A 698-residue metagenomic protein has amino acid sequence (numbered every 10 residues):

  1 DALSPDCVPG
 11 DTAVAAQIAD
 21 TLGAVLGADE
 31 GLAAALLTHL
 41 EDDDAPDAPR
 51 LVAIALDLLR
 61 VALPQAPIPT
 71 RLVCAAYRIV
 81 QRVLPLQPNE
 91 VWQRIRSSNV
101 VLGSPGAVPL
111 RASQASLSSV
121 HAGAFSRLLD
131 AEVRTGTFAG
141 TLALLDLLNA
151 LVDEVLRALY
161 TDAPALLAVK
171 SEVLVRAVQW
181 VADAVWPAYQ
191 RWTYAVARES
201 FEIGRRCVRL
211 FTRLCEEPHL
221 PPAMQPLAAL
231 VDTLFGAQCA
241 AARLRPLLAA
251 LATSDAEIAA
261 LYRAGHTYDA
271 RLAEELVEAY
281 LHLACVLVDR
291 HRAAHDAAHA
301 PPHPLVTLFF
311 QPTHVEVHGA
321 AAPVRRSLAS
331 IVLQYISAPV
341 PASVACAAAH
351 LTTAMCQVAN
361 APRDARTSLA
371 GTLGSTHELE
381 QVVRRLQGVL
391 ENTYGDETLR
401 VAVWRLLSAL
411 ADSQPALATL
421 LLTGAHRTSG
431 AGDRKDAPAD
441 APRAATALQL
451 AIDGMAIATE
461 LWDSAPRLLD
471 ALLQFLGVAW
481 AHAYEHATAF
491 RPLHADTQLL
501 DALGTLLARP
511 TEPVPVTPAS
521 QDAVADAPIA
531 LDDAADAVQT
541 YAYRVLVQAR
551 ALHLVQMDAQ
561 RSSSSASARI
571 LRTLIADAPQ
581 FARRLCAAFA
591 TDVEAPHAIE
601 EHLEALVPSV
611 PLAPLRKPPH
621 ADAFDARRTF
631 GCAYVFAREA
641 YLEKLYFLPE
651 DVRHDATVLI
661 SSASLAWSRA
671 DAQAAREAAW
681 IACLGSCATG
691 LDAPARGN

Functional and structural regions predicted by a protein language model:
D1-N698: Extended alpha-helical scaffold regions
